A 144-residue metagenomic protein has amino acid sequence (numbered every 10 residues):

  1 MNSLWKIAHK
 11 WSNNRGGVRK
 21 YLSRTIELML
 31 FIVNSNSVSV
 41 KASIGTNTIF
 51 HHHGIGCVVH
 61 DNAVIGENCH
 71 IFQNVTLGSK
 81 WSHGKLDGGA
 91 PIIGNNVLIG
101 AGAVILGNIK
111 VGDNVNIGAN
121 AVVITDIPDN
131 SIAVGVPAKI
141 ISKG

Functional and structural regions predicted by a protein language model:
M1-S35, A138: Terminal amphipathic alpha-helical/low-complexity segments used for targeting or macromolecular assembly
S23-H53: Long amphipathic N-terminal alpha/beta scaffold segment
V40, G45-T46, H51-H52, H60-D61 (+11 more regions): Left-handed beta-helix
V134-G144: Short, basic/aromatic-enriched C-terminal tail that caps enzymatic domains
